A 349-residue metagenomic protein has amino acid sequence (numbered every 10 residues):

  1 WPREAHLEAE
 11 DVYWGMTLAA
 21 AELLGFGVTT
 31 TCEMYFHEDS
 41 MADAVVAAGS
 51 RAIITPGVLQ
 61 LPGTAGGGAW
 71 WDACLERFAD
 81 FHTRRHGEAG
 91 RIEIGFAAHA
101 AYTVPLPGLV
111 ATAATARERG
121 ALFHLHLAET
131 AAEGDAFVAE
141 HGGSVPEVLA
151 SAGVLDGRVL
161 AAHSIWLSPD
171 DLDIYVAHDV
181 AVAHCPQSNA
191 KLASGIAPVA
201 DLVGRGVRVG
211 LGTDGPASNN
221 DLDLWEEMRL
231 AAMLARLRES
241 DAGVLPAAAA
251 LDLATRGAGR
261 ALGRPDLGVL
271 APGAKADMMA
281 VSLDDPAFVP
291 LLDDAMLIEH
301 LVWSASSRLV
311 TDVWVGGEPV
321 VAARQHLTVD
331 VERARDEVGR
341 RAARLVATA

Functional and structural regions predicted by a protein language model:
W1-S50, C74-E88, G339-A343, A347: Alpha-helical scaffold segments that flank or form the walls of functional sites
G27, V45, F96, H126 (+10 more regions): Divalent metal-coordination and catalytic microenvironments
M41-I165, D170: Metal-coordinating catalytic core of metallo-dependent amide/deamination hydrolases
P56-L61, E129, P186-A190, G215-A217: Short, acidic/turn-prone active-site loops that include or flank metal/cofactor- and phosphate-binding residues
A131-G143, D171-V176, A193-L202, N219-R236 (+2 more regions): Histidine/acidic-residue-rich catalytic or RNA/ligand-binding cores of hydrolases and nuclease-related proteins
S151-R158, A200-A287: His/Asp/Glu-enriched, well-ordered alpha-helical/loop segment that forms or immediately abuts the divalent-metal
P169-D170, V176-T213: A conserved active-site cap/scaffold subdomain adjacent to cofactor or substrate pockets
A254-A349: Active-site microenvironment of metallo-dependent hydrolases
